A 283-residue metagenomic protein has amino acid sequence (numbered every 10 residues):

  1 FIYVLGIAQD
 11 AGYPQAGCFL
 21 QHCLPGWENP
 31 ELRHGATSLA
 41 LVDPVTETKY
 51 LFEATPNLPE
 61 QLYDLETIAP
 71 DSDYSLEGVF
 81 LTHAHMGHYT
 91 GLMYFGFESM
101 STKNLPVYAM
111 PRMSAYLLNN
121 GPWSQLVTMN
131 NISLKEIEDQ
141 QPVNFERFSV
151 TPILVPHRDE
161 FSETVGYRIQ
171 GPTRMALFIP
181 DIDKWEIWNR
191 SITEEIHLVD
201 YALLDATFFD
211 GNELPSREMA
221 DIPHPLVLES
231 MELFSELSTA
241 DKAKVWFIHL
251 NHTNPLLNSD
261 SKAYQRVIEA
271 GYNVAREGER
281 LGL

Functional and structural regions predicted by a protein language model:
F1, P106, N131-K135, S149 (+2 more regions): Conserved beta-strand segments of alpha/beta enzyme cores
F1-T67, D71, L134-E195, E279-L283: Core dinuclear metal-dependent hydrolase active-site scaffold
Q9, M86, S114, F209 (+1 more regions): Residue-level marker for beta-strand->alpha-helix junctions and adjacent short loops that shape enzyme
P14, Q61-Y63, T90-L92, L118-N119 (+4 more regions): Short glycine-/acidic-enriched loop or helix-start segments at secondary-structure transitions that form or flank
P44-Y108, L198-D200: Active-site metal-binding motif and surrounding structural segment of the metallo-beta-lactamase
L76, N104, M129-N131, V199 (+2 more regions): Short, well-ordered alpha-helix to beta-strand connector turns
R112-P122: A short, active-site helix/loop in glycosyltransferases that binds the activated sugar's phosphate group
T173-M175, I182-R280: Cap/insert and terminal regions of metallo-dependent hydrolase folds
